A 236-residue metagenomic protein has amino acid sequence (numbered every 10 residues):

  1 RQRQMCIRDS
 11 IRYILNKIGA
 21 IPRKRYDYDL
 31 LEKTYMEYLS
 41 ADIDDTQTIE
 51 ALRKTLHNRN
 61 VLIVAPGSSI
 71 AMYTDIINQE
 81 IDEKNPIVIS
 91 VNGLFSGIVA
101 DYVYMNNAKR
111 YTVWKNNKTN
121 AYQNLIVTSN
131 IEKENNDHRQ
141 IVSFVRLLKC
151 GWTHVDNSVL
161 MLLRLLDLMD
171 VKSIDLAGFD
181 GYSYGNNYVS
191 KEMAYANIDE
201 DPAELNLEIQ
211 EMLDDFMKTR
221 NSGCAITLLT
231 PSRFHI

Functional and structural regions predicted by a protein language model:
Q2-I7: Short, small-residue-biased leader/transition segments that mark boundaries at the very start of proteins
R8-I236: Metal-ion/cofactor- or nucleotide/acyl-coenzyme-handling active-site neighborhoods
